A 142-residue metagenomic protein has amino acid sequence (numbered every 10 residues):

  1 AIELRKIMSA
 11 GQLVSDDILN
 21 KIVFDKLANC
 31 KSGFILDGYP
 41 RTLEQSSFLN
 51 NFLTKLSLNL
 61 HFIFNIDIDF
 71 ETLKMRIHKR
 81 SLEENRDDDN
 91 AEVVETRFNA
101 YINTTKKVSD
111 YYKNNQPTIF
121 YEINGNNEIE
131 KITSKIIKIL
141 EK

Functional and structural regions predicted by a protein language model:
A1-N51, E83, E92: ATP-dependent small-molecule kinase phosphotransfer cores that center on conserved nucleotide phosphate-binding segments
E3-M8, L53-T105: A glycine- and Lys/Arg-enriched "phosphate-lid" helix/loop adjacent to the NTP-binding pocket of small-molecule kinases
V14, I18-L27, R86-I132: Small-molecule kinase domains that catalyze NTP-dependent phosphoryl transfer to phosphate-bearing small molecules
S15, D37-G38, F64-I66, N124-G125: Small/polar loops that bind or transfer phosphate-bearing groups
L27-A28, T54, K113, E141: Residue-level signal for alpha-helix termini/capping positions
P40-E44, D67-K74, E128-I129: Conserved nucleotide-binding/hydrolysis micro-motifs of P-loop NTPases
S46-S47, K74-I77, T133: Short, well-ordered secondary-structure micro-motifs
K135-K142: C-terminal alpha-helix
